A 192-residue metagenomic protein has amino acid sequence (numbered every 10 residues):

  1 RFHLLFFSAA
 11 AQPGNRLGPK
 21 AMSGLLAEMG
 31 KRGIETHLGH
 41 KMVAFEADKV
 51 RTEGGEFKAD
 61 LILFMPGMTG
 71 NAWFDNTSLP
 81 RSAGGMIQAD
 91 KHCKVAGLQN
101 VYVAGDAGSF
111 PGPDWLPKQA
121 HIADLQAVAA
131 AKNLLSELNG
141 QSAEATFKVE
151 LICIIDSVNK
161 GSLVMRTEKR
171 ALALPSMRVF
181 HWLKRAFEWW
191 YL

Functional and structural regions predicted by a protein language model:
R1-H40: Rossmann-like dinucleotide-binding cores of NAD(P)H-dependent redox enzymes
L5, P13-R16, K41-M42, I152 (+2 more regions): N-terminal FAD-binding dinucleotide-binding subdomain shared by FAD-dependent oxidases/monooxygenases
A9-P13, D48-K49, V158-G161: Short, internal active-site loops enriched in acidic
G39-V43, A47-D48, E53: Conserved SAM/SAH-binding loop
K49, E56-L125, K132: FAD-site-proximal beta/loop scaffold in flavoenzymes
H121-V149: Internal hydrophobic alpha-helix adjacent to the cofactor/substrate pocket in enzyme cavities
A145-L163: Flavin (FAD/FMN) cofactor-binding core of flavoprotein oxidoreductases
G161-L192: C-terminal auxiliary extensions adjacent to catalytic cores
